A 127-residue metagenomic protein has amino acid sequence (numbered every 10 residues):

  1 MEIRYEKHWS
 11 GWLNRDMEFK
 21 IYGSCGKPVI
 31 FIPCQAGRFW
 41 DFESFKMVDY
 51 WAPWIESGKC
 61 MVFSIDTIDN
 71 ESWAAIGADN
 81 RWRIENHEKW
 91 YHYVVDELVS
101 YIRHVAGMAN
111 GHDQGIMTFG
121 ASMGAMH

Functional and structural regions predicted by a protein language model:
M1-H127: Non-catalytic cap/lid and distal C-terminal segments of serine-dependent acyl enzymes
